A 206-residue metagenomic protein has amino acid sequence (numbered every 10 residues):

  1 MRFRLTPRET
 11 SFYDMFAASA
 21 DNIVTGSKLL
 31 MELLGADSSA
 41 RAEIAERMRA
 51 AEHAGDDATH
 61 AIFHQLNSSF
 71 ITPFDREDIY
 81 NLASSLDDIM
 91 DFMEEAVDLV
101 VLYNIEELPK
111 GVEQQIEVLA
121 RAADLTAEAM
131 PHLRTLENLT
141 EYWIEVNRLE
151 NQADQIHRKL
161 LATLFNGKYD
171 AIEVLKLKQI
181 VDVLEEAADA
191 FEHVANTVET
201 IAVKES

Functional and structural regions predicted by a protein language model:
M1-S206: Cytosolic, long alpha-helical scaffolding segments
